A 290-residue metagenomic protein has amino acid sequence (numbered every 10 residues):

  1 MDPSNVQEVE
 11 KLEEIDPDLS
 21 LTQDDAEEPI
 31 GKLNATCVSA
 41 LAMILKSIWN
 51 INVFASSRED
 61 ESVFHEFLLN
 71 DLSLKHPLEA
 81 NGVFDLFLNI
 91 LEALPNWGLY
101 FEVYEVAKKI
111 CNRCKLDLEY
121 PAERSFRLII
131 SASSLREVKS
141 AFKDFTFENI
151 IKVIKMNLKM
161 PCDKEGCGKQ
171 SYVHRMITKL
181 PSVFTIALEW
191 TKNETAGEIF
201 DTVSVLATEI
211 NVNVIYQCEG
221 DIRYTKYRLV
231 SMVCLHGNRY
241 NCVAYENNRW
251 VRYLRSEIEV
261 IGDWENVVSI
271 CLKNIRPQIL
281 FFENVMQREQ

Functional and structural regions predicted by a protein language model:
D2, E8-D24, L33-S133: Papain-like cysteine protease catalytic cores
D2-S20, L128-Q290: Exposed substrate/partner-binding surface patches
D24-E27, V83, G98-V103, I150 (+3 more regions): Generic detector of short alpha-helix boundary/capping microenvironments and adjacent low-complexity segments
D25-E28, A35, M43, E61 (+4 more regions): Generic hydrophobic/packing signal
E27-I30, N34-M43, K109-N112, F184-T185 (+2 more regions): Conserved, well-structured core segments
I30, E105-K108, I154-P161: Processing junctions and N-termini across compartments
